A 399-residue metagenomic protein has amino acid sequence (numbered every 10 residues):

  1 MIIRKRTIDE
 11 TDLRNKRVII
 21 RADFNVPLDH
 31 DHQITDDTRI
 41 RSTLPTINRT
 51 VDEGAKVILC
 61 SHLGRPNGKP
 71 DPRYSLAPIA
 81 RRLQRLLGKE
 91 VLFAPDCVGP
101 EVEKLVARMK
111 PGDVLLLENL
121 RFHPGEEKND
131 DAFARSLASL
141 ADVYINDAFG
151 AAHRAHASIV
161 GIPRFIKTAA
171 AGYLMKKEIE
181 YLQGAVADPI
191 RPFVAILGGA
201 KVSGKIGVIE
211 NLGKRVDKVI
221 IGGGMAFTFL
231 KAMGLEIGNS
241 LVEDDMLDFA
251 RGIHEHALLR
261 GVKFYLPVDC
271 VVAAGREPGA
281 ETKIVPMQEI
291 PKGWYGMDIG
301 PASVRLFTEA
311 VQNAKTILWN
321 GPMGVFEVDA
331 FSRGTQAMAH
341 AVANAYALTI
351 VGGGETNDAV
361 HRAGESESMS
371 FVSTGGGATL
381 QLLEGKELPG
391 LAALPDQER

Functional and structural regions predicted by a protein language model:
M1-R399: Active-site loop-to-helix "anion-binding N-cap" substructures in soluble metabolic enzymes
